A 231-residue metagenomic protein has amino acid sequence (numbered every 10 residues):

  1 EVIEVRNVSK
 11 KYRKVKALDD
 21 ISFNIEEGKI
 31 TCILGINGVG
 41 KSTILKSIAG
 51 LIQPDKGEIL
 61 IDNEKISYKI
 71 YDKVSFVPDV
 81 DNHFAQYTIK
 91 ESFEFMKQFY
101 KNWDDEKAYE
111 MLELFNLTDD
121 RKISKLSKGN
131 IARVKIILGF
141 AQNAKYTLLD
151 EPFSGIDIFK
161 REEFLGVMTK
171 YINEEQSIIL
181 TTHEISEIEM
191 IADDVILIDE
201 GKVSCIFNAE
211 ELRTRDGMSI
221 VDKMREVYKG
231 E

Functional and structural regions predicted by a protein language model:
I36-G40: Walker A (P-loop) phosphate-binding loop of ABC-type ATPase nucleotide-binding domains
A49: Helix-to-loop junction immediately C-terminal to a conserved catalytic motif
G57-I70: Conserved ABC transporter NBD signature motif
V80-V134: ABC-family P-loop ATPase nucleotide-binding domains
T147-E151: Catalytic Walker B motif of ABC-type/P-loop ATPase nucleotide-binding domains
I188-M190: A short, surface-exposed alpha-helical micro-motif characterized by mixed small hydrophobic and charged/polar residues
